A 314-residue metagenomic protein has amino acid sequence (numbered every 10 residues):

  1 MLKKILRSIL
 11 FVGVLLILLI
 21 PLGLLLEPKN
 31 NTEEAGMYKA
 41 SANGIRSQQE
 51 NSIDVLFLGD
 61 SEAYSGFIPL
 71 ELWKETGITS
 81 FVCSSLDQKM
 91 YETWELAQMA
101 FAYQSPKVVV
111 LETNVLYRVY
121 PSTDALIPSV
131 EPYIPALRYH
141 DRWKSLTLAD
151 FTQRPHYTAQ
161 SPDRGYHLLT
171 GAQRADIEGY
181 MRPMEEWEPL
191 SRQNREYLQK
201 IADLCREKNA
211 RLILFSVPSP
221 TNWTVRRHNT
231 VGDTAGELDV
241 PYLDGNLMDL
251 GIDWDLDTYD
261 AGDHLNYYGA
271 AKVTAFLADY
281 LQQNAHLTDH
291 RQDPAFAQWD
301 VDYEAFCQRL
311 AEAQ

Functional and structural regions predicted by a protein language model:
R7-L25: Hydrophobic membrane-insertion alpha-helices, especially the h-region of bacterial N-terminal signal peptides
E27-S47: Alpha-helical transmembrane signal-anchor/signal-peptide segments
Q49-F67, H264-Y267: Catalytic nucleophile-elbow at a beta strand-turn-alpha helix junction centered on a G-D-S/GDSL motif, marking
L58, E62-D141: Membrane-embedded segments
F67, E71, E92-E95, P132-D141 (+6 more regions): Extracytoplasmic/secreted proteins, especially bacterial periplasmic and envelope-associated proteins
V108-Y120, L168-L250: Conserved, well-ordered alpha-helix/loop/beta-strand core segments that scaffold catalytic motifs
S122-R211, H290-Q314: Secreted/periplasmic serine-hydrolase-like ester/acetyl group-modifying domain
N229-T230, G236-F296, Q314: C-terminal regions of proteins
